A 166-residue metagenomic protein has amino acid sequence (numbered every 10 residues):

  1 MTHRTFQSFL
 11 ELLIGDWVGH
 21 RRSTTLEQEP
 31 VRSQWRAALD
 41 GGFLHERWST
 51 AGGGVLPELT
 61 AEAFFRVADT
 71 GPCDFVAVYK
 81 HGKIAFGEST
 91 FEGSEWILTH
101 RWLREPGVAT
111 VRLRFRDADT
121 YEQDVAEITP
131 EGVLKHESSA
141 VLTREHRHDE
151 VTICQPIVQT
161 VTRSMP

Functional and structural regions predicted by a protein language model:
M1-D16: N-terminal helix-cap/turn-to-beta initiation motif at the start of protein domains
L13-G41: N-terminal structural module
G19-R22, E46-G52, F75-V78, I97-L103 (+1 more regions): Short beta-strand segments that buttress and anchor functional surface loops
Q28-R32, L56-E62, G82-F86, P106-T110 (+2 more regions): Short, surface-exposed coil-to-beta transition loops
T50-S89: Helix-adjacent hinge/juxtasegments
D69, D117-D119: Residue-level recognition of beta-strand termini and adjacent short loop/turns
T90-T110: Acidic, glycine-rich flexible loop segments
E127-P166: Edge beta-strand at a domain terminus
